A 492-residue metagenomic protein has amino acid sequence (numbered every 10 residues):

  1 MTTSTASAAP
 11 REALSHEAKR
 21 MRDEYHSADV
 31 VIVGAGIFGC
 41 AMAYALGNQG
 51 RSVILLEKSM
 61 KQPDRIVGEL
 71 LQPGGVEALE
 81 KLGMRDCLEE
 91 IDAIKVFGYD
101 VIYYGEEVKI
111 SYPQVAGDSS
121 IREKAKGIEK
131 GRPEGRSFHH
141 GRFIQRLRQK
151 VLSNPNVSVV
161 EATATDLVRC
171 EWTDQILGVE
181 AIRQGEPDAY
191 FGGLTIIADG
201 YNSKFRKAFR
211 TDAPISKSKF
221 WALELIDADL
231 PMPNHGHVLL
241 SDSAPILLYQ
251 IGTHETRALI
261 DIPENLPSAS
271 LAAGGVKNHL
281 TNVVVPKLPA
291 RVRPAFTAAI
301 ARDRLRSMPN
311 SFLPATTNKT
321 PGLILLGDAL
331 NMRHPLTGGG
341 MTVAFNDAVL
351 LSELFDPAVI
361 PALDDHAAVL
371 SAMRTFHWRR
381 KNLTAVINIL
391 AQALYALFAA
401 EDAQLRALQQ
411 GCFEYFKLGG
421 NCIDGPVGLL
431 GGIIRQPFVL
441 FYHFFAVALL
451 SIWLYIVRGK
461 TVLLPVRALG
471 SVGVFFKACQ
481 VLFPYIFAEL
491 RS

Functional and structural regions predicted by a protein language model:
P10-R11, S270-H377: FAD/FMN-dependent oxidoreductases across multiple families
M21-F38: Beta1/beta-strand and adjacent pyrophosphate-binding region of the FAD-binding site in flavoprotein oxidoreductases
R22-S27, E77, R85-L88, I94-A208 (+1 more regions): Conserved N-terminal helical subregion
V33, G47-V67: Glycine-rich FAD pyrophosphate-binding loop
G34-G39, G200, G327, G340: Conserved phosphate-binding and hydrolysis motifs of nucleotide-dependent enzymes
L55-L56, I197, L326, R333: Generic enzyme active-site microenvironment
D166, T173-D174, E180-K319: Conserved FAD-binding catalytic core of PHBH/FMO-like flavoproteins
T297, E353-S492: C-terminal helical "tail/cap" subdomain of flavin- and related membrane-associated enzymes
